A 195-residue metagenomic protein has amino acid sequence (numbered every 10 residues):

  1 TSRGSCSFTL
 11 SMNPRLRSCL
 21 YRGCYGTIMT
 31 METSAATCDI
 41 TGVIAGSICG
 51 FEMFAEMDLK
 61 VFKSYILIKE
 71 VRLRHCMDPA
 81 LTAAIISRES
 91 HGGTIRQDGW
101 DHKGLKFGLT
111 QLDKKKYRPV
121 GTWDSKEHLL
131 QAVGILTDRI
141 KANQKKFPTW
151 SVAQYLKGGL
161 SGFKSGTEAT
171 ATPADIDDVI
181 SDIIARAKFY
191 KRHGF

Functional and structural regions predicted by a protein language model:
S2-G46, F54-V61, L73-H75, D113-F195: Non-catalytic cell-wall polysaccharide-engagement segments
Y65, K69, S90: Mobile, glycine-rich extracellular loop/lid and propeptide segments that shape or gate substrate/ligand access
M77-T82, L105-G108, Y155, G159: Residue-level detector of well-ordered alpha-helical segments, enriched for hydrophobic/aromatic packing positions
L81-S87, G108-Q111, H128, G162: Structural recognition of the beta-strand scaffold that forms the well-ordered cores of secreted hydrolase catalytic
R88-G92, G166: A short structural micro-motif
T94-Q97, A171-T172: Extracytoplasmic/secreted cell-surface and envelope-processing proteins
R96-R118: Short, surface-exposed glycine/acidic/tryptophan-bearing loops
